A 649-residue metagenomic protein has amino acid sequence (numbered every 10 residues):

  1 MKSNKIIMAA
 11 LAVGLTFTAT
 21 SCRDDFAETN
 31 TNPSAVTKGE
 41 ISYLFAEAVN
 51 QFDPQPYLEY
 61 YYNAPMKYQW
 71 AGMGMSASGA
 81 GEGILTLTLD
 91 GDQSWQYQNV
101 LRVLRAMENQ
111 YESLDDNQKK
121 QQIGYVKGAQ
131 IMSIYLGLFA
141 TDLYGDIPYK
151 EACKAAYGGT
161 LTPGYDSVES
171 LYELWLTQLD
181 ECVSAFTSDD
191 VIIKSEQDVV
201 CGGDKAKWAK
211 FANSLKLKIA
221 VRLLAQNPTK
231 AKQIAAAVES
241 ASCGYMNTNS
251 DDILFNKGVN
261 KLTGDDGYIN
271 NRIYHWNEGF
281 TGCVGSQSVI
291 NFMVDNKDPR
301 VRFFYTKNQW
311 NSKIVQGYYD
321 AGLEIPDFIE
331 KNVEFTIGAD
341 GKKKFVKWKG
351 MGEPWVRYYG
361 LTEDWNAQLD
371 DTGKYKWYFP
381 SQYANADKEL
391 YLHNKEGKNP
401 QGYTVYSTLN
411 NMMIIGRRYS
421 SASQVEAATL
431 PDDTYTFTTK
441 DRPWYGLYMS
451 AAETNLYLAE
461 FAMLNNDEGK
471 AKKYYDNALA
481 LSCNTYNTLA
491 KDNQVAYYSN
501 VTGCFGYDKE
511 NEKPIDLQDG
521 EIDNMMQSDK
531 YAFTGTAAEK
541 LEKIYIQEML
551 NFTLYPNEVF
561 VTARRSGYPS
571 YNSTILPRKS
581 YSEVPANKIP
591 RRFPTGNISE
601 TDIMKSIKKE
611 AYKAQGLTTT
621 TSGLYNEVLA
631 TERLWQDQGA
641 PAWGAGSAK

Functional and structural regions predicted by a protein language model:
M1-T31: Bacterial Sec-dependent N-terminal signal peptides
C22-A77, L87-T88, W95-Q98, R102 (+3 more regions): Membrane-proximal, proline-rich intrinsically disordered regions
N32-K38, I192-K210, R222-W355, G360 (+1 more regions): Short, surface-exposed recognition loops and adjoining beta-strand edges that mediate ligand/DNA contacts, enriched
G72-K150, K154-I193, D441-G446, D637 (+1 more regions): Conserved, well-structured interaction surfaces
D295-S450, M463, N477, L517-E521: Flexible, polar/acidic helix-loop-strand segments at domain edges
S450, N455, A462-N466, S482-A490 (+1 more regions): C-terminal functional modules
